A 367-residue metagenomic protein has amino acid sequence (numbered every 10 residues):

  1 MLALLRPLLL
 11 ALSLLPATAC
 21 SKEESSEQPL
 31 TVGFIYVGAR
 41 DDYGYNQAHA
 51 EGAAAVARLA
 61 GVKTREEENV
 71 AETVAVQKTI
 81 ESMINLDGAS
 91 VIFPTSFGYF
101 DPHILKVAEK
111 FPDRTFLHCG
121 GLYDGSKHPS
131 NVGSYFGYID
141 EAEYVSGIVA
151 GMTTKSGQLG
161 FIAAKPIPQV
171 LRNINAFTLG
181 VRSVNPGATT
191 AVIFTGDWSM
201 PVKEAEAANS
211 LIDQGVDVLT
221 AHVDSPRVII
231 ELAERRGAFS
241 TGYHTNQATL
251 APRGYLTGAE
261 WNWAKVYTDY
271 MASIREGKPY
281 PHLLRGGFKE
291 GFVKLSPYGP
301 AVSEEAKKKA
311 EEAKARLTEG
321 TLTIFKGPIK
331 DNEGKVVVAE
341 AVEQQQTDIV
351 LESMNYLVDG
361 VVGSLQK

Functional and structural regions predicted by a protein language model:
P16-A19: C-terminal motif of bacterial Sec signal peptides marking the signal peptidase cleavage site
S21-E23: Bacterial signal peptide processing site
T31-G52, V56-L59, R65-Q77, S96-F97 (+1 more regions): Extracytoplasmic "Venus flytrap"
A53, A142-V192, L283-E304: An alpha-beta-alpha
L86-F97, T115-C119, Q214-D224, T241-Y243: Periplasmic-binding protein-like
E109-F136, T245-R253: Flexible loop/hinge segments that line or gate small-molecule binding clefts
G125-M152, F161-P166, P252-K265: Short beta-strand elements at the ligand-binding edges of bilobed clamshell
E276-K367: Segments of small-molecule ligand-sensing domains
